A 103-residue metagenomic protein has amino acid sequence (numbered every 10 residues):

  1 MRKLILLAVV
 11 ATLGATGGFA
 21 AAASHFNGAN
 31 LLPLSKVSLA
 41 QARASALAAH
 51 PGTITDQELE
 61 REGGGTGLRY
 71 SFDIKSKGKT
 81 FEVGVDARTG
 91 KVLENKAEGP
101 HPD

Functional and structural regions predicted by a protein language model:
R2-D103: Long, terminal "pre-/pro-" and other extracytoplasmic accessory regions that lie outside the mature folded/catalytic
